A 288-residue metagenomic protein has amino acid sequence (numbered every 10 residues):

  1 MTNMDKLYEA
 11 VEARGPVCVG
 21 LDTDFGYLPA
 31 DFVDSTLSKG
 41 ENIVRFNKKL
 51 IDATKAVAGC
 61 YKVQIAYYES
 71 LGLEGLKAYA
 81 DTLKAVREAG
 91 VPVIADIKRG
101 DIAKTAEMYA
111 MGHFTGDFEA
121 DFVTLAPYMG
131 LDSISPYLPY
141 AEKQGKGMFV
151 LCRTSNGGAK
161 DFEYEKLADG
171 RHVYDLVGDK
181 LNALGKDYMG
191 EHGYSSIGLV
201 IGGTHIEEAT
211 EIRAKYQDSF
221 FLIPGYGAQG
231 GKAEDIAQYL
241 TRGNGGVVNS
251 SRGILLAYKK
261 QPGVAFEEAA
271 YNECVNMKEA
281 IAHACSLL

Functional and structural regions predicted by a protein language model:
M1-V63, Y68-D81, A85-P92, P262 (+1 more regions): Conserved N-terminal beta1-alpha1 strand-loop-helix module at the mouth
Y8-E12, L83-R87, L138-E142, N182-K186 (+3 more regions): Surface-exposed amphipathic alpha-helices with a cationic face
A13, A58, T115-D121, E142-M148 (+3 more regions): Glycine-enriched alpha-helix->loop->beta-strand junction motifs that scaffold or abut catalytic
V19, Y61, D96, V123 (+2 more regions): Conserved, mostly hydrophobic/aromatic
D22-G26, A66-Y68, K98-I102, Y128 (+4 more regions): Active-site beta-loop-alpha junctions enriched in small/polar residues
S70-A85, I102-E107, M129-E142, T204-R213 (+1 more regions): Active-site-adjacent beta->alpha loops and helix N-cap segments on the catalytic face of soluble alpha/beta enzymes
I97, D101-G198: Conserved anion-binding
L199, G203-N249, G253-A257: A C-terminal functional module that forms or caps the active site or interfaces directly with catalytic machinery
